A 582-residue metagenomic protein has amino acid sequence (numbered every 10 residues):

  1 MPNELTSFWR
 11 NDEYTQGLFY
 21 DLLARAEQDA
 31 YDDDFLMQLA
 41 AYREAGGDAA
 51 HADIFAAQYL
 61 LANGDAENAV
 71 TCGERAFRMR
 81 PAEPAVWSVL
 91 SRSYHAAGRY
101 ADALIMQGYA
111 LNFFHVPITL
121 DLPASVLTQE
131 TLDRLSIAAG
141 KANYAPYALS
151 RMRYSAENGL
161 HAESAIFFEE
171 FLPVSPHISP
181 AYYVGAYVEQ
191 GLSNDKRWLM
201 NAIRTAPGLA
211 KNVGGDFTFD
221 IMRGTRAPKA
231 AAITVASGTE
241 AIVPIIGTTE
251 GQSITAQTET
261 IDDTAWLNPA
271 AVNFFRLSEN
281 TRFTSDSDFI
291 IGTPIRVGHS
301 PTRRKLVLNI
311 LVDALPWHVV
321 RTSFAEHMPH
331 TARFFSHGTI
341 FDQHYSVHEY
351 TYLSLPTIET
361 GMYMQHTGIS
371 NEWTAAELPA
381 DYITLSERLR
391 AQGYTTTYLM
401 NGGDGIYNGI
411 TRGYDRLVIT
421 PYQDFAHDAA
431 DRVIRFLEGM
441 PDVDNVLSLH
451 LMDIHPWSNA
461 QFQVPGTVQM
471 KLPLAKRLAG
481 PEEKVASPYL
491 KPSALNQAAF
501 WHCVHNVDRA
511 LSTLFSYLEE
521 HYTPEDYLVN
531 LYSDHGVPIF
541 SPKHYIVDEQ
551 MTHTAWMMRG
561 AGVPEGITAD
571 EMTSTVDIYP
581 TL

Functional and structural regions predicted by a protein language model:
P2-R25, F55-A57, N112-L582: Catalytic domains that recognize anionic headgroups
Y20-D21, D48-H51, F55, V89: "A position-specific structural signal for the A-helix of alpha-solenoid helical repeats
A41-R43, R75-A76, A103, A110: Canonical positions in the second alpha-helix
G46-D48, P81, F114-H115: Short coil turns that delineate tetratricopeptide repeat
